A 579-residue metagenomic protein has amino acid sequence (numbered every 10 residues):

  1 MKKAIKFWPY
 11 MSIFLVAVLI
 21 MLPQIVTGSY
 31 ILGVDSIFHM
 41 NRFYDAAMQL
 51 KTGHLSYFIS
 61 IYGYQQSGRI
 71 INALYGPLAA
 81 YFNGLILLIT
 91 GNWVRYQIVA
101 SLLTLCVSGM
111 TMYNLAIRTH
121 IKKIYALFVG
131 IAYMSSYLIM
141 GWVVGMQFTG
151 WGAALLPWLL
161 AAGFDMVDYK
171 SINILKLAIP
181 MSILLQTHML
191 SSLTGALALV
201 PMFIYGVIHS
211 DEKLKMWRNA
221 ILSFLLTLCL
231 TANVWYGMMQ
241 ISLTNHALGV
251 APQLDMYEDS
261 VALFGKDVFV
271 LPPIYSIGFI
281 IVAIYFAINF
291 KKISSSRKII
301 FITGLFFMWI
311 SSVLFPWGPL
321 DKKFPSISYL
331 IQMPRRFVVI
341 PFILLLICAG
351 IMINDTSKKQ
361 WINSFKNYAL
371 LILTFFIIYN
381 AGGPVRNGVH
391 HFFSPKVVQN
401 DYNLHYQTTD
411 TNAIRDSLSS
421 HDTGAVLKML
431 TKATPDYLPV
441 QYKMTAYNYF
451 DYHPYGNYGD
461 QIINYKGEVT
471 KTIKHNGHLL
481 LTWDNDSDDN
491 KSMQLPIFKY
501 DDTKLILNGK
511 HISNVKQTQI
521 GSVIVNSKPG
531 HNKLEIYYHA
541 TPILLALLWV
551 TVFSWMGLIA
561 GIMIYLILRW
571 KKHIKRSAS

Functional and structural regions predicted by a protein language model:
M1-P23, I559-S579: Start-transfer (signal-anchor) and selected internal transmembrane alpha helices of multi-pass inner/ER membrane
L19-I25, F128-V144, L230-A247, F301-Q332 (+1 more regions): Membrane-interface helix-loop junctions at the exits of transmembrane helices
L19-T119, I124-P157: Active-site lumenal/periplasmic loops and adjacent helix-entry segments of GT-C-fold, multi-pass membrane
L159-N173: Membrane-interface transmembrane helices that cradle and orient dolichyl/undecaprenyl
I174-M189, S223-C229: Membrane-interface alpha helices of multi-pass inner-membrane proteins
G195-F224: Perimembrane helix-loop-helix junctions
W217-I288, I414-S419, T423: Periplasmic/ER-lumenal interhelical loops and adjacent helix-loop junctions in multi-pass membrane proteins
M444-S579: Active-site-proximal, structured, solvent-exposed surfaces of multi-pass membrane proteins that position macromolecular
